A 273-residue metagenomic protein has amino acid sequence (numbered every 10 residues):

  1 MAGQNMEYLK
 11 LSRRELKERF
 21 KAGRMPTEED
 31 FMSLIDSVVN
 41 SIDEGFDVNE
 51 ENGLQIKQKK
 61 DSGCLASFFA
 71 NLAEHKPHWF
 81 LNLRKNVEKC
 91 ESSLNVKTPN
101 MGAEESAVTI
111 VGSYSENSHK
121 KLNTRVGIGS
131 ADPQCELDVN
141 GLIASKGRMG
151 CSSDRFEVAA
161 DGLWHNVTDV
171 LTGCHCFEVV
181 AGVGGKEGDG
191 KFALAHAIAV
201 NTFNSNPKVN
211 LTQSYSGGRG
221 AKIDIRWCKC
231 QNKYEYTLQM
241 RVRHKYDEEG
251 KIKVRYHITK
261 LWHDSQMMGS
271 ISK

Functional and structural regions predicted by a protein language model:
A2-S62: N-terminal low-complexity, intrinsically disordered "leader/linker" segments enriched in small/polar and basic residues
I35-E104, M149-K229: Self-maturation zones of extracellular/virion spikes and adhesins
S41-D43, V48-G53, K57, E74-E136 (+3 more regions): Beta-strand-rich receptor-binding modules of extracellular spikes/adhesins
S62, N117-H165: Intrinsic low-complexity, repeat-rich intrinsically disordered segments enriched in small/flexible residues
